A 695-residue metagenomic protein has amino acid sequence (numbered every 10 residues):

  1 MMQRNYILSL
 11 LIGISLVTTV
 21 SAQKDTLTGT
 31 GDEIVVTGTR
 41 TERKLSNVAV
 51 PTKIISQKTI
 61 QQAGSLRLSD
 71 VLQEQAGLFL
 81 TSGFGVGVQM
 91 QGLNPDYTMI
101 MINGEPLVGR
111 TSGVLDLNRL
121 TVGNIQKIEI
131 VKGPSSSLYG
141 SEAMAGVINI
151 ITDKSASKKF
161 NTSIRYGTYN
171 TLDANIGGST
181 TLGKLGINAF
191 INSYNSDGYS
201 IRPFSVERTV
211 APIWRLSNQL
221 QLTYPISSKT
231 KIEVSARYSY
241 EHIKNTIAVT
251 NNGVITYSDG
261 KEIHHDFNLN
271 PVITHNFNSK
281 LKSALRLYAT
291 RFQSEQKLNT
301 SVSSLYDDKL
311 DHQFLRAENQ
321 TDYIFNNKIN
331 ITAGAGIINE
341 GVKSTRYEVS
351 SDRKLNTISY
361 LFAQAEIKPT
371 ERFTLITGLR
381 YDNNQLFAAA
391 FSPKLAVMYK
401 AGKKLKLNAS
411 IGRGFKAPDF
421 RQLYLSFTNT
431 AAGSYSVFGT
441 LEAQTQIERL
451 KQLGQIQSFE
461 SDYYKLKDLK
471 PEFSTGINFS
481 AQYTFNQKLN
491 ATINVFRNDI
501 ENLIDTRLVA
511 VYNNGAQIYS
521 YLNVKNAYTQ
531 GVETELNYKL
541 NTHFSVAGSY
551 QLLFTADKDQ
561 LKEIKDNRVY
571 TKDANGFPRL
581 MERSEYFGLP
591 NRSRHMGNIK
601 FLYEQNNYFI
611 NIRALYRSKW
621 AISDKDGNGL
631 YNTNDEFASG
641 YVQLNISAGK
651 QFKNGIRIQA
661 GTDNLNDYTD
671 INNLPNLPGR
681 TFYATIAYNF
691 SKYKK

Functional and structural regions predicted by a protein language model:
Q23-T59, P95: Short, acidic, small-residue-rich periplasmic hinge/interaction motif at the N-terminus of Gram-negative outer-membrane
L66-V71, V86-Q89, M101, D116-T121 (+4 more regions): N-terminal periplasmic accessory domains that precede and gate Gram-negative outer-membrane beta-barrel machines
S69-P106, Q126: Extracytoplasmic beta-strand/coil segments of soluble accessory domains associated with Gram-negative outer-membrane
P106-K132, L220: Short acidic/polar hinge/loop motifs at secondary-structure boundaries that mediate gating or recognition
R165, T180-E262: Periplasmic-side early beta-strands and strand-to-turn transitions of outer-membrane beta-barrels
S179, F190, T223-P225, G412 (+3 more regions): Conserved C-terminal beta-signal and adjacent last beta-strands/turns of outer-membrane beta-barrel proteins
Q219, L310-Q320, K354, Y360-F362 (+5 more regions): Outer membrane beta-barrel strand-and-loop segments of large Gram-negative receptors, especially TonB-dependent
K368, T492-I500, G515-K625, N654 (+1 more regions): Gram-negative outer-membrane beta-barrel transporters
